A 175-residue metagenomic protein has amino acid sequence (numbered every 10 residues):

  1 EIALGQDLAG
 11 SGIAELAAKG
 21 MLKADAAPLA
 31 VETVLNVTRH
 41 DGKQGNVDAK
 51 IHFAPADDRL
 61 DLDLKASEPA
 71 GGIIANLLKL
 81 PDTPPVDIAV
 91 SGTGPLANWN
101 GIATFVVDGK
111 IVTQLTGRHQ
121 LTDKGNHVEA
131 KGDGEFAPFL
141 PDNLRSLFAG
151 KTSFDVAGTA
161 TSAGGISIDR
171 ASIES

Functional and structural regions predicted by a protein language model:
E1-I2: Flexible beta-edge/linker motif
Q6, A14-A26, T33-V37, G45-D58 (+8 more regions): Extended lipid/amphipathic-ligand handling interfaces
I73: Phosphate- and divalent-cation-binding pockets in alpha/beta enzyme and binding domains that engage nucleotide-derived
